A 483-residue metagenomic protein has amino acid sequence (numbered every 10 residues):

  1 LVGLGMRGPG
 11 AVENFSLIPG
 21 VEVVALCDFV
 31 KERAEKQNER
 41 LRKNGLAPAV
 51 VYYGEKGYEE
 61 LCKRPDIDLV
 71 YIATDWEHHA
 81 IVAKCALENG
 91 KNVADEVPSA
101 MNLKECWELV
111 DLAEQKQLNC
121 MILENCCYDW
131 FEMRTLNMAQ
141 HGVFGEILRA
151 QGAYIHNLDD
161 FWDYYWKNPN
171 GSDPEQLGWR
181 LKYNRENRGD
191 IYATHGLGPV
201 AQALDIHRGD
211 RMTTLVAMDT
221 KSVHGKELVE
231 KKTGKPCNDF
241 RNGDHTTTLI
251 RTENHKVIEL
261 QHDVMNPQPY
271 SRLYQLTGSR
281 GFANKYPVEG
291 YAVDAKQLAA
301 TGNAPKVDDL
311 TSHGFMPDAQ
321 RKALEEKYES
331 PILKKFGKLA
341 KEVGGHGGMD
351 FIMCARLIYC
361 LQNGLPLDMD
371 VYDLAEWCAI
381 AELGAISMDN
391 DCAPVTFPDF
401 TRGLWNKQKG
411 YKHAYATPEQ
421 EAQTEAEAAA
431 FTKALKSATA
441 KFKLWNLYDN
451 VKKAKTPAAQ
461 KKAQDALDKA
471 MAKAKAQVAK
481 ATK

Functional and structural regions predicted by a protein language model:
L1-N44, V200, A454: N-terminal Rossmann-like dinucleotide-binding module
G3, K116-M121, C126-F240, F282 (+2 more regions): Predominantly a Rossmann-like dinucleotide-binding segment in NAD(P)-dependent oxidoreductases
G10, A201, P269-T277, F282-P287 (+1 more regions): C-terminal helical cap and adjacent loop that interface with cofactors, partners, or active-site loops
A25, L69, R149: Short, Asp-centered acidic motifs that coordinate Mg2+ and/or phosphate in catalytic or ligand-binding sites
P48-L69: A structured beta-alpha segment of the ubiquitous adenosine-cofactor-binding alpha/beta core
L69, D75-W76, A80-Y128, G142: Beta-strand-loop-alpha-helix segment that lines the small-molecule cofactor/substrate pocket of alpha/beta enzymes
T248-N254, L276-G278: Active-site beta-strand termini and strand-to-loop segments that position acidic
